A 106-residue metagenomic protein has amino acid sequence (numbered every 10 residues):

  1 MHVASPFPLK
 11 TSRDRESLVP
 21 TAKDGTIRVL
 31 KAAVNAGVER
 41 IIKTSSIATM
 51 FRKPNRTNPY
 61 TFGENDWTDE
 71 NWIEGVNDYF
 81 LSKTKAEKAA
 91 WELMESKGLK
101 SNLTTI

Functional and structural regions predicted by a protein language model:
M1-D24: NAD(P)H-binding glycine-rich loop region in Rossmannoid oxidoreductase-like domains and their noncatalytic homologs
V3-A4, I41-I47, I106: SDR active-site strand-loop-helix element
P6-L9, S46-G75: Active-site "gating" loop of Rossmann-like NAD(P)-dependent oxidoreductase/epimerase domains
L18-T26, V34, I42, A48 (+1 more regions): Short alpha-helix in the Rossmann-fold core of NAD(P)-dependent oxidoreductases
V29, A33-A36, M94: Hydrophobic pocket-lining residues that define ligand/cofactor binding sites across diverse proteins
W72-T104: Active-site Tyr-X1-5-Lys
